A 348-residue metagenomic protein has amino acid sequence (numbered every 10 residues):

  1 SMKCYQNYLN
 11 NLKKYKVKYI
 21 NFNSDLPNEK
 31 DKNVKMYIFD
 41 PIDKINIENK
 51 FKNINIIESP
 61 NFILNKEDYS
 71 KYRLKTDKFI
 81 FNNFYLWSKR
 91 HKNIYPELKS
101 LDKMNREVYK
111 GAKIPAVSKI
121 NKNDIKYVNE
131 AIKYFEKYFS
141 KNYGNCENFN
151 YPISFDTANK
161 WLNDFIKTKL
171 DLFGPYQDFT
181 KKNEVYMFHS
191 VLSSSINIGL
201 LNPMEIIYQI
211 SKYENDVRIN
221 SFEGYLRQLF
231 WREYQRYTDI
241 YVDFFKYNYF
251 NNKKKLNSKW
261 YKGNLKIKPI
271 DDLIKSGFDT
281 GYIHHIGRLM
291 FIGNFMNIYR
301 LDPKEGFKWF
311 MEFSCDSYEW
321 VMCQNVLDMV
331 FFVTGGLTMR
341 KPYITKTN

Functional and structural regions predicted by a protein language model:
S1-I20: N-terminal beta-strand-loop-alpha-helix module at the start of alpha/beta ligand-binding or catalytic domains
K18-I20, S24-D31, K304-V321: Beta-rich nucleic-acid/ligand-interaction surfaces
I20, I54-K66, W320-D328: A generic structural motif
D25-I153: Beta-rich, aromatic/charged-enriched effector core domains that present basic-aromatic interfaces for binding
K160-N163, K167-I286, I298: Gly/Thr-rich phosphate-binding loop signature of adenosyl cofactor/nucleotide-binding cores
Y237, H284-R288, D302-K308, W320-M322 (+1 more regions): Acidic/polar loop patches that form or flank catalytic/metal-binding clefts of enzymes that bind anionic ligands
K253-K255, M311-N348: C-terminal, helix-dominated tail/subdomain
I292-M296: Alpha-helical support elements that line or immediately flank enzyme active sites and cofactor-binding pockets
